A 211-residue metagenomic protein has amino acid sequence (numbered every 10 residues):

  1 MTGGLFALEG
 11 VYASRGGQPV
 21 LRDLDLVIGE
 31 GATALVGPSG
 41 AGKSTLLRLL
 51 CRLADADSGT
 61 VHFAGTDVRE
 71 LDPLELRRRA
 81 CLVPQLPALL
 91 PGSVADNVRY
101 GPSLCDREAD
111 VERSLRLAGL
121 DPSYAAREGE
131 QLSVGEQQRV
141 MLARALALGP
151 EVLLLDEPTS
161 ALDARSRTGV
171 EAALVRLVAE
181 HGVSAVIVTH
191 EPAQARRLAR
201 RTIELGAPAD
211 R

Functional and structural regions predicted by a protein language model:
C51: Helix-to-loop junction immediately C-terminal to a conserved catalytic motif
G59-D67, L76: Conserved ABC transporter NBD signature motif
L86-D96, Y100, C105: Conserved catalytic motifs of ABC-family nucleotide-binding domains
E108-Y124: Conserved ABC ATPase "signature" region
E128-L132, E136: Conserved ABC ATPase signature
L142: Hydrophobic anchor residue at the start of the ABC signature
L153-E157: Catalytic Walker B motif of ABC-type/P-loop ATPase nucleotide-binding domains
